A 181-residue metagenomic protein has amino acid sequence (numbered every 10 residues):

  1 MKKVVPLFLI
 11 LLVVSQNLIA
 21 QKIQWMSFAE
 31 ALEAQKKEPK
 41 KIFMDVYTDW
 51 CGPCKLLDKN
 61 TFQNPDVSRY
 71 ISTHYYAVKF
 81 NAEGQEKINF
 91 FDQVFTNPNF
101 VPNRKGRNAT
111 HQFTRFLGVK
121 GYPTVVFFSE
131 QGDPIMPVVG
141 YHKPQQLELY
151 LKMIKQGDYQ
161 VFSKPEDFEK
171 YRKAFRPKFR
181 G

Functional and structural regions predicted by a protein language model:
M1-K22: Bacterial Sec-dependent N-terminal signal peptides
Q21, K36, G118, S129 (+1 more regions): Non-globular targeting/processing and membrane-anchoring segments
K22-W25, N64-K105: Thiol-based oxidoreductase modules, predominantly thioredoxin-like and allied folds used for disulfide exchange
Q24-K40, I71: A short beta-strand-turn-helix
E38-G52, A77: Short active-site neighborhood of thiol/selenol oxidoreductases, capturing the structured segment around
K41, T96-N103, H111-V126: Structural micro-motif
D49, A82-E83, Q131, K143: Solvent-exposed coil/turn segments that connect beta secondary-structure elements in extracytoplasmic/periplasmic
K55-K59, F128: Detector for the c-type heme attachment site
